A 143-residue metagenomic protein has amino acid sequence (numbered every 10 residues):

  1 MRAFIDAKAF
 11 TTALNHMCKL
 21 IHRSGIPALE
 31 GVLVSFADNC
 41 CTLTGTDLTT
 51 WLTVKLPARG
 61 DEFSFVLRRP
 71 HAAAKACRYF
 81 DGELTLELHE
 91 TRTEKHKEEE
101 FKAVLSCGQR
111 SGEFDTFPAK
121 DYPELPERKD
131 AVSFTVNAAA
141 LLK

Functional and structural regions predicted by a protein language model:
M1-K143: Structural preference for solvent-exposed beta-strand-turn elements and adjacent flexible terminal/loop segments within
